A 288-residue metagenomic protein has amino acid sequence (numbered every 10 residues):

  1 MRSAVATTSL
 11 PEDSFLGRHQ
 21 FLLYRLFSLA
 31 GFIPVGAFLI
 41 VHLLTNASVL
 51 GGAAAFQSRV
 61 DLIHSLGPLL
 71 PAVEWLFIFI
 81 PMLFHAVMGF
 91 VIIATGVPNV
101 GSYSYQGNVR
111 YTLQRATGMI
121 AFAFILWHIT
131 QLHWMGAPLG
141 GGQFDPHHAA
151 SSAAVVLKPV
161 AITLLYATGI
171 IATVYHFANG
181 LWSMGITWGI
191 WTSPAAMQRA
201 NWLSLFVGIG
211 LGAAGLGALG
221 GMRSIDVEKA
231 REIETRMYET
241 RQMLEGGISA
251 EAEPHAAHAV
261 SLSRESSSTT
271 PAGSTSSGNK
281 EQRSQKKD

Functional and structural regions predicted by a protein language model:
M1-D288: Membrane-embedded alpha-helical bundles that constitute the cytochrome b-like, heme-associated redox core of multi-pass
